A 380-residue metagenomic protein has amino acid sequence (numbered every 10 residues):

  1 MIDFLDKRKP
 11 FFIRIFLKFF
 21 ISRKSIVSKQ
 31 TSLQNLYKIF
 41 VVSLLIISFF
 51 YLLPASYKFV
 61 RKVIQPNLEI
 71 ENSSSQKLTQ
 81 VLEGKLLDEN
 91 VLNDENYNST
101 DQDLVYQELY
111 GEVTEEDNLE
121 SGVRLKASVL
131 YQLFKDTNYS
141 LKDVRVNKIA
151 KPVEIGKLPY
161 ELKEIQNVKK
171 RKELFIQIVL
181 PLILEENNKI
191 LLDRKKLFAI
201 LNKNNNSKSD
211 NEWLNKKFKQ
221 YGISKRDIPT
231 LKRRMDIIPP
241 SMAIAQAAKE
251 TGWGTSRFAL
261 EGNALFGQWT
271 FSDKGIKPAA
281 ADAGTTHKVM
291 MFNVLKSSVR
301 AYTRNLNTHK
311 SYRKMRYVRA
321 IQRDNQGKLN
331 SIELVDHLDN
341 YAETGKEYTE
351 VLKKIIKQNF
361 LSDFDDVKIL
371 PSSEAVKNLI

Functional and structural regions predicted by a protein language model:
I2-A245, K249-I380: Catalytic cores of secreted/periplasmic lytic hydrolases that degrade extracellular macromolecules
